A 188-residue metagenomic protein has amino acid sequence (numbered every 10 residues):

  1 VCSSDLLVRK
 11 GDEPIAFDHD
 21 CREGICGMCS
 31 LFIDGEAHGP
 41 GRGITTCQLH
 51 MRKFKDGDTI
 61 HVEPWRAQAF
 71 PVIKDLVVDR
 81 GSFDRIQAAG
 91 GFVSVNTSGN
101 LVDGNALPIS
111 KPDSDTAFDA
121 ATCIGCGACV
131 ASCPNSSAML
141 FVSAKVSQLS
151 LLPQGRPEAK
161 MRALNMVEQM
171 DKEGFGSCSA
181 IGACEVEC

Functional and structural regions predicted by a protein language model:
S4-D34: A basic, amphipathic helix-loop patch mediating RNA/tRNA/ribosome contacts
S4-E13, I60-E187: Ferredoxin-type iron-sulfur electron-transfer modules in oxidoreductases and energy-metabolism complexes
F17-C21, G39, F141: Short, surface-exposed helix-loop/turn micro-motifs enriched in polar/charged residues
C26-S82: A generic, well-ordered mixed alpha/beta core segment in the N-terminal half of proteins
